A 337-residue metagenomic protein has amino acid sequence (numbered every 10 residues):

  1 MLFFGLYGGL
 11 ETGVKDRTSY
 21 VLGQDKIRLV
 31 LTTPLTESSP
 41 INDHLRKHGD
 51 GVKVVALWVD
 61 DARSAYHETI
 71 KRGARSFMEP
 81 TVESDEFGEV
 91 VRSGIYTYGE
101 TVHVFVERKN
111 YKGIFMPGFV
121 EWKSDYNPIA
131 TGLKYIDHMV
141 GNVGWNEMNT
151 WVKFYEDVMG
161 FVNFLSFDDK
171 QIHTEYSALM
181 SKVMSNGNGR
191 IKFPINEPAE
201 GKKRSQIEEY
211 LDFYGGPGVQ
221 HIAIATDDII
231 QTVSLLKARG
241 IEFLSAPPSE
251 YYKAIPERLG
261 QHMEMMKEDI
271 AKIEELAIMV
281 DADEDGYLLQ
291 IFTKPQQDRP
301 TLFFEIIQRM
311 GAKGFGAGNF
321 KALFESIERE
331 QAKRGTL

Functional and structural regions predicted by a protein language model:
M1-E121, H138, W145, N149 (+2 more regions): An N-terminus-focused feature that recognizes amino-terminal "leader" regions
M1-R28, K71, P80-E86, S93-Y96 (+5 more regions): Core segments of cupin and vicinal oxygen chelate
L22, L29-L31, I41, G51-V55 (+9 more regions): Short, structured motif recognition centered on aromatic/hydrophobic residues
V52-V55, K112-V152, V162, G215-I224 (+2 more regions): N-terminal beta-strand motif that seeds the catalytic metal site of vicinal oxygen chelate
F105-Y111, E197-A199, I307-G311: Short beta->alpha transition motifs characteristic of CBS
N188-E209: Active-site-adjacent "gating/activation" loops or surface patches in catalytic cores
I191-F193, G215-Q296, L302-R309: Long compositionally biased, domain-poor regions of proteins
Q290, R299-L337: TerminUS-proximal long segments
